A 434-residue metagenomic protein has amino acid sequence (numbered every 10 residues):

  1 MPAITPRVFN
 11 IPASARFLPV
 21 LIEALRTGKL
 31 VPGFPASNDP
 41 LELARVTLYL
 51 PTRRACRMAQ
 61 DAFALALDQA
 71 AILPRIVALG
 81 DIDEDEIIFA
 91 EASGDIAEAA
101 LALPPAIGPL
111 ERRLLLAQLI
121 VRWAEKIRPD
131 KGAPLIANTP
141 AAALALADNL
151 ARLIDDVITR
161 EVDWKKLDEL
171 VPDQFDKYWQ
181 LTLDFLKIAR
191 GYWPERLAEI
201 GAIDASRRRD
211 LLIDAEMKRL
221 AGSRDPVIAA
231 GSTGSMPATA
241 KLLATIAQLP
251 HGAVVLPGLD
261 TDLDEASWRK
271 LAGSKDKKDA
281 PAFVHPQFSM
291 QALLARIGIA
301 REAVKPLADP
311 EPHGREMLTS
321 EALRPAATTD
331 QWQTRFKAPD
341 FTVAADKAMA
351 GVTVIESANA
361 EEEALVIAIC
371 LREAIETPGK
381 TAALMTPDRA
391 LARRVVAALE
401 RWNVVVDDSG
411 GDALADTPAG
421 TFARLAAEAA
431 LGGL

Functional and structural regions predicted by a protein language model:
M1-L434: Nucleic acid-machinery interaction/catalytic patches
